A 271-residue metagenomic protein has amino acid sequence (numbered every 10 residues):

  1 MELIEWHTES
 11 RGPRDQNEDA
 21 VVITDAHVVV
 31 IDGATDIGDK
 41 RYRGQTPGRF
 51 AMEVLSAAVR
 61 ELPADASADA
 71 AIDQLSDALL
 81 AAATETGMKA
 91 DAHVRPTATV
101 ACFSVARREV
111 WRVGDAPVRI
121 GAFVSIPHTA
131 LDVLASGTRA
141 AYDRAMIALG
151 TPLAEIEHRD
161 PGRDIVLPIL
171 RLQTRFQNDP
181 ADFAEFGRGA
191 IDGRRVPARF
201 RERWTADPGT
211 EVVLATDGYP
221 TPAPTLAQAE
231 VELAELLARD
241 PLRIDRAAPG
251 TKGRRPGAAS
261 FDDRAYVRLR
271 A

Functional and structural regions predicted by a protein language model:
M1-A271: PP2C/PPM-type serine/threonine phosphatase catalytic domain
